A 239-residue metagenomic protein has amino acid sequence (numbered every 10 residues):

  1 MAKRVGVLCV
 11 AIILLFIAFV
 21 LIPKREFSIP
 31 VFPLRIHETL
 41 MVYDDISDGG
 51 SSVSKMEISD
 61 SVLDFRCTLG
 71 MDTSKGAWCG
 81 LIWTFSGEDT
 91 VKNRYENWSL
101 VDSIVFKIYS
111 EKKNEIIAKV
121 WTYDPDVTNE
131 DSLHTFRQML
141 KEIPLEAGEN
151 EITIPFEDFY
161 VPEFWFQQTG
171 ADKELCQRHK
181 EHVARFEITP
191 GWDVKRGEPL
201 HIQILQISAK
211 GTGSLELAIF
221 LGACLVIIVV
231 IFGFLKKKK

Functional and structural regions predicted by a protein language model:
M1-K239: Beta-rich carbohydrate-recognition modules and glycan-binding surfaces
